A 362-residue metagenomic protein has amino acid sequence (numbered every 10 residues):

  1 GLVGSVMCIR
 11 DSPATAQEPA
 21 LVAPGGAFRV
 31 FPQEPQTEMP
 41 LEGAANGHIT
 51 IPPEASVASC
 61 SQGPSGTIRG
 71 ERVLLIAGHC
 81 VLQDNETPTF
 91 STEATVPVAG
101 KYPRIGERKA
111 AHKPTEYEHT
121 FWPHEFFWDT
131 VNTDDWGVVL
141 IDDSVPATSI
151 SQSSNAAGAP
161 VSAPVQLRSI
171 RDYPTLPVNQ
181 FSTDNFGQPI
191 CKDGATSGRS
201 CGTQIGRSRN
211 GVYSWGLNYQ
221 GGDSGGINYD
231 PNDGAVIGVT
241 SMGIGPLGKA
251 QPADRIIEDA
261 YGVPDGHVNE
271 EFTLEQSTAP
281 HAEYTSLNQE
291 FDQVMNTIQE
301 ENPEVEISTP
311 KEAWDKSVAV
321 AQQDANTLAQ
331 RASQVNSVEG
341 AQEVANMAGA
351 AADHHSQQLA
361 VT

Functional and structural regions predicted by a protein language model:
L2-D11: Short, small-residue-biased leader/transition segments that mark boundaries at the very start of proteins
L2-V3, N132-D134, G221: Short, solvent-exposed coil/turn segments
G4, E71-R72, D233: Conserved loop/turn motif of beta-propeller repeat scaffolds
A14-P53, I256-T362: Composition-driven, intrinsically disordered low-complexity tracts enriched in small residues
E54-S59, L217: A short, flexible low-complexity segment enriched in Lys/Arg and Gly/Pro that occurs in N-terminal basic tails
V57-P64, I68, R72-S208: Serine endopeptidase catalytic core focused on the charge-relay Asp
P160, P164-T183, Q188, A195-H281: Active-site region of chymotrypsin-like
